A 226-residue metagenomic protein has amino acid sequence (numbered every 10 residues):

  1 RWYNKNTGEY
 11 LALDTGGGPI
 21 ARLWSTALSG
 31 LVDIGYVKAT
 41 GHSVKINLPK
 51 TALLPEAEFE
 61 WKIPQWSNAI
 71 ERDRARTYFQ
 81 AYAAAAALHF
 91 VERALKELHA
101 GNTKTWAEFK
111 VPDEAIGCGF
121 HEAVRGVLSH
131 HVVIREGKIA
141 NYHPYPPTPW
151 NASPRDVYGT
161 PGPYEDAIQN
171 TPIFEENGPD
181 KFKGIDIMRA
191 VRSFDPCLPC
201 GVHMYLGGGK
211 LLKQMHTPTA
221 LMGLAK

Functional and structural regions predicted by a protein language model:
R1-K226: Metal/cofactor-centered catalytic core regions of large enzymes
